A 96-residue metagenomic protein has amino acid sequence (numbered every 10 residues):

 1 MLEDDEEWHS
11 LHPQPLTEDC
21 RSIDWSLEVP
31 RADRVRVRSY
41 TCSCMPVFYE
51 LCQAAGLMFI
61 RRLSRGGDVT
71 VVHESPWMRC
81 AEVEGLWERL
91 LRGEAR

Functional and structural regions predicted by a protein language model:
M1-S43: Negatively charged, low-complexity tracts enriched in Asp/Glu with abundant Ser/Thr
L16, D33-R34, F48, G67 (+2 more regions): Amphipathic alpha-helical interaction segments
S39-V71: A short, structured beta-strand/loop element
Y49-Q53, I60, M78-A95: A short, charged, amphipathic alpha-helix used as a generic interaction element across diverse proteins
V71-R79: A short, exposed loop/beta-hairpin motif centered on an aromatic-Gly-Thr core
